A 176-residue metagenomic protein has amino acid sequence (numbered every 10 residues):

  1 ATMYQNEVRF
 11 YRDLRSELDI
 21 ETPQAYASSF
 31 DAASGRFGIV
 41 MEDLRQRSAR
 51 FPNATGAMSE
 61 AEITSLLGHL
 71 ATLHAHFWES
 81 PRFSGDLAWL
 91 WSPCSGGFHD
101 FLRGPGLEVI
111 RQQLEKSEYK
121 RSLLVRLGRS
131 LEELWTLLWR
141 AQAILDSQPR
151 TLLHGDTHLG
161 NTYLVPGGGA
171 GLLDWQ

Functional and structural regions predicted by a protein language model:
A1, M41, A54-A57: "Short basic amphipathic alpha-helical interaction patches in structured regions
A1-R36, L145, L152, V165-A170: Conserved NTP-binding catalytic cores of kinases and kinase-like/nucleotidyltransferase enzymes across multiple kinase
N6, I20, R36-I39, M58-A61 (+1 more regions): Residues forming well-ordered secondary-structure scaffolds
R36-G38, P149, H158-N161: Short glycine-rich loop/turn motifs
I39-Q46: Short pocket-lining segment of the protein kinase catalytic domain that shapes the ATP-binding cleft
V40, H154, L172: Generic enzyme active-site microenvironment
S48-H154, P166: ATP-dependent phospho-/nucleotidyl transfer catalytic cores
L159-Q176: Catalytic activation segment of kinase domains across protein kinase-like and atypical kinase folds
